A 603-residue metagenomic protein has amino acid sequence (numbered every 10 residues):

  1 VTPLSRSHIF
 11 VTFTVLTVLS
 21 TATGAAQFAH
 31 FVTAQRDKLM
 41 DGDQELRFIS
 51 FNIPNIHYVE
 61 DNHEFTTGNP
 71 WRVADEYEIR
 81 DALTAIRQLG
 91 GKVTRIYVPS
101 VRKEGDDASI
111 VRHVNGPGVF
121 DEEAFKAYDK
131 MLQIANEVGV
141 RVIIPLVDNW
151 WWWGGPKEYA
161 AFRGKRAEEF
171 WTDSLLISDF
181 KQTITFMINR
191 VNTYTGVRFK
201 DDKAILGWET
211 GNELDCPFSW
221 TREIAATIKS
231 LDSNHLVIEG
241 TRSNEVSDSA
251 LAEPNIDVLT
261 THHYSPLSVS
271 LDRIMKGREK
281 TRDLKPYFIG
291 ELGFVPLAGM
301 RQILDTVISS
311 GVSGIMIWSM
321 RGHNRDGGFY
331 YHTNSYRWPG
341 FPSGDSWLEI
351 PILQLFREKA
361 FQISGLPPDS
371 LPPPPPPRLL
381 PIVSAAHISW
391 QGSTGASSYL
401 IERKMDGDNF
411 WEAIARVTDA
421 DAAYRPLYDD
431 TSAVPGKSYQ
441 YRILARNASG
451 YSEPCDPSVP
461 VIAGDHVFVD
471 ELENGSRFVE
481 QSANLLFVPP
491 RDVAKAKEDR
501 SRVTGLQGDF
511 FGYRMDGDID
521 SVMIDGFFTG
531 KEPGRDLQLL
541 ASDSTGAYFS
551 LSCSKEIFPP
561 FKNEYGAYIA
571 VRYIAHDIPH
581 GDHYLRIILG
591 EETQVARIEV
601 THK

Functional and structural regions predicted by a protein language model:
F28-I256, H262-V269, K285-P286, L292-P296 (+1 more regions): Active-site mouth of glycoside hydrolases
F288-I363: Substrate-binding cleft of secreted/luminal carbohydrate-active enzymes
Q362-G395, P435, G450-D465: Pro/Thr/Ser/Gly-rich low-complexity, intrinsically disordered linker/stalk tracts
L400-G436, A448-C455: Recognizes extended acidic, P/S/T-rich segments that occur within or adjacent to Ig-like beta-sandwich modules
A445, I587-L589: Conserved structural position at the C-terminal beta-strand of extracellular beta-sandwich adhesion modules
I462-D518, K531, E599-K603: Glycan-recognition and processing domains
Y548-P579: Extracellular carbohydrate recognition and processing domains and analogous Trp-centered ligand-binding platforms
